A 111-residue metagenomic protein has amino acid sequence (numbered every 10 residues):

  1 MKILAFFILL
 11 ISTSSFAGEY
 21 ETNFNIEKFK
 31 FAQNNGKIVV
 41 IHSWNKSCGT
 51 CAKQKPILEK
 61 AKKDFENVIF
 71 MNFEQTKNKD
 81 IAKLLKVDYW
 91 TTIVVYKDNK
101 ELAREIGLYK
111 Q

Functional and structural regions predicted by a protein language model:
I3-S14: Sec-dependent N-terminal signal peptides
F16-G36: N-terminal leader/targeting and pre-domain segments
Y20-T22, S43, E66-D80: Thiol-based oxidoreductase modules, predominantly thioredoxin-like and allied folds used for disulfide exchange
N34-K46: Short active-site neighborhood of thiol/selenol oxidoreductases, capturing the structured segment around
S43, C48-C51, I93: The canonical Cys-X-X-Cys-His
T50-D64: Typically the conserved alpha-helix immediately C-terminal to a functionally engaged Cys/Sec in thioredoxin-like
L85-V94: Structural micro-motif
V95-Q111: Non-catalytic, surface beta->alpha helical segment in thiol-disulfide oxidoreductase systems
